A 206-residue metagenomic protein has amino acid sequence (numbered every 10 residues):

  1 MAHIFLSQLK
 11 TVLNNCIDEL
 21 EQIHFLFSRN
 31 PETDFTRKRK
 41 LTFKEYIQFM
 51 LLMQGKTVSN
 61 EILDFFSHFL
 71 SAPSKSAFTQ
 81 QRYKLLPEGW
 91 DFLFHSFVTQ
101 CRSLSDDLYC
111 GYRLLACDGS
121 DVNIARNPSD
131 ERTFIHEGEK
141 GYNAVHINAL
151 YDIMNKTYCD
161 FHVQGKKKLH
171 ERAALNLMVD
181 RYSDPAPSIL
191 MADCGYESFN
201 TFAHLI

Functional and structural regions predicted by a protein language model:
M1-I206: Conserved, well-structured functional cores that handle cations and Mg-NTP chemistry
